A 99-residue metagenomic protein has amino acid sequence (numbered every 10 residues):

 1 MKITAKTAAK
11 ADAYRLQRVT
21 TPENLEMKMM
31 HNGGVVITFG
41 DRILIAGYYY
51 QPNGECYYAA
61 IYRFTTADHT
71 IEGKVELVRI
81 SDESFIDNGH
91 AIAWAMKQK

Functional and structural regions predicted by a protein language model:
M1-D41: Negatively charged, low-complexity tracts enriched in Asp/Glu with abundant Ser/Thr
I3, E55-Y57, Q98: Broad hydrophobic/π-residue packing in well-ordered secondary structure
T7-A13, Y48-Y49, I61-Y62, A93 (+1 more regions): Short stretches within intrinsically disordered, low-complexity N-terminal or propeptide regions
A9, G73-E76, I86-K99: A short, charged, amphipathic alpha-helix used as a generic interaction element across diverse proteins
K28-D82, I86: Acidic, low-complexity, intrinsically disordered interaction modules
